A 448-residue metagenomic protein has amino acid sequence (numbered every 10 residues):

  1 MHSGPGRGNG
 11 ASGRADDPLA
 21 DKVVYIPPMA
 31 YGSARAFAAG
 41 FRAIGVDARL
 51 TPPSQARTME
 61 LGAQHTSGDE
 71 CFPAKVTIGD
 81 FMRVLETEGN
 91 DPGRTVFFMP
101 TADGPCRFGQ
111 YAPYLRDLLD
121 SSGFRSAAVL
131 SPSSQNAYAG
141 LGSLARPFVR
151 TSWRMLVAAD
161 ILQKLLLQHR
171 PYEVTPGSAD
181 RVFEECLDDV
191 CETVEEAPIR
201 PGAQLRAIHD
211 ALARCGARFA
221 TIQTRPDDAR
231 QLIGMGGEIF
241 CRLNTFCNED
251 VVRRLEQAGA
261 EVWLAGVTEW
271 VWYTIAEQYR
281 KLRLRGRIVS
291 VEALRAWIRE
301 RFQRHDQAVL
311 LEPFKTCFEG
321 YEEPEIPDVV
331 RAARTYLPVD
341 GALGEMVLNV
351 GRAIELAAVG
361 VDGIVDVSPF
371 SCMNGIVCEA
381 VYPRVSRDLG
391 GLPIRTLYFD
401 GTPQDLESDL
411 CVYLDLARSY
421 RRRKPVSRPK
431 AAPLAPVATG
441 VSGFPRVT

Functional and structural regions predicted by a protein language model:
M1-T448: An N-terminal assembly and electron-transfer interface module characteristic of large anaerobic redox and radical
